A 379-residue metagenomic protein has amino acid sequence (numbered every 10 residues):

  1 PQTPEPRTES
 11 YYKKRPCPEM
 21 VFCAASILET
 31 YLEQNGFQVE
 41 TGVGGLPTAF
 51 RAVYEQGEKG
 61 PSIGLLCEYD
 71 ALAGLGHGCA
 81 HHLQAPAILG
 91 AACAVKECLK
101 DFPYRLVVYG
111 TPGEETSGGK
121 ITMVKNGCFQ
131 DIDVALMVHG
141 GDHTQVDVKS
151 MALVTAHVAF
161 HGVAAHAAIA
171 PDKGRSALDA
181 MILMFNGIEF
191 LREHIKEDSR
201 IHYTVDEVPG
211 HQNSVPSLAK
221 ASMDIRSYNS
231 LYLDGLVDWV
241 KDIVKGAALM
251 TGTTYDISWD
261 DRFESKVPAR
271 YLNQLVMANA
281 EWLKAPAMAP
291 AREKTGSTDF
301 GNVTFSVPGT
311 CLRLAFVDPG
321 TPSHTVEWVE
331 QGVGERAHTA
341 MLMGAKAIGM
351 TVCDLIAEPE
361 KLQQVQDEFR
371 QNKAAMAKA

Functional and structural regions predicted by a protein language model:
P1-Y31: Amphipathic alpha-helical interface segments
A24-L28, A87-V95, G119, A180-I188 (+1 more regions): Buried hydrophobic packing segments
L32-E58: A non-catalytic alpha/beta surface segment that caps or lines the substrate-entry region of metallo-dependent hydrolase
G36, I132-A135, P308: Conserved acidic residues
T48-Y54, D70-G78, H82-L83, L89 (+3 more regions): Histidine/acidic-residue-rich, glycine-tolerant segments that coordinate divalent metal ions
G64-L66, H161, C311-V317: Non-cysteine beta-strand/loop elements that form the S-adenosyl-L-methionine
I182-A379: Metal-dependent amide/peptide-bond hydrolase catalytic core, centered on the "pita-bread" metallohydrolase fold
